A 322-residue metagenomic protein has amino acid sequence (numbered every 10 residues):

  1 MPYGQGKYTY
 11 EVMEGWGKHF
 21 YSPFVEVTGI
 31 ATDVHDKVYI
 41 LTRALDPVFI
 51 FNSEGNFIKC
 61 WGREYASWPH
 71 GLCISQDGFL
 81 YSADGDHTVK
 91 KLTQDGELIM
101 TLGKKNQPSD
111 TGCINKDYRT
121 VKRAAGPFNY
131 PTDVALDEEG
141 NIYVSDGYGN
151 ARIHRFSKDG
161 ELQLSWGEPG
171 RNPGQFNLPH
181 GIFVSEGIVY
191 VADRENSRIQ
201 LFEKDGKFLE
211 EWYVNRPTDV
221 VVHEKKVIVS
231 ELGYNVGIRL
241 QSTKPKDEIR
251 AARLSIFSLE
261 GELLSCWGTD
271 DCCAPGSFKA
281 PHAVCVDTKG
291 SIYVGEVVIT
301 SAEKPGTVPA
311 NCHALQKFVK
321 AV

Functional and structural regions predicted by a protein language model:
M1-V322: Eukaryotic scaffold repeat domains enriched in small/polar residues
